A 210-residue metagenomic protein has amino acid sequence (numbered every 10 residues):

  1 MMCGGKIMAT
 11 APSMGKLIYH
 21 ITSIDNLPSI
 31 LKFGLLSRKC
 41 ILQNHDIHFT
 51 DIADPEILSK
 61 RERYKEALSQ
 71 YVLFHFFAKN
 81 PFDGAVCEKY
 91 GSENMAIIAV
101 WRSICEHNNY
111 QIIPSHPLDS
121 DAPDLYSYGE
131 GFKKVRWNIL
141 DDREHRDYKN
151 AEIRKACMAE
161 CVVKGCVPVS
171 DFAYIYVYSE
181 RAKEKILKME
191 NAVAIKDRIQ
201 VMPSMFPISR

Functional and structural regions predicted by a protein language model:
M2-F76, N80-R210: Active-site-proximal loop/hinge segments that shape catalytic or ion-binding/gating pockets
